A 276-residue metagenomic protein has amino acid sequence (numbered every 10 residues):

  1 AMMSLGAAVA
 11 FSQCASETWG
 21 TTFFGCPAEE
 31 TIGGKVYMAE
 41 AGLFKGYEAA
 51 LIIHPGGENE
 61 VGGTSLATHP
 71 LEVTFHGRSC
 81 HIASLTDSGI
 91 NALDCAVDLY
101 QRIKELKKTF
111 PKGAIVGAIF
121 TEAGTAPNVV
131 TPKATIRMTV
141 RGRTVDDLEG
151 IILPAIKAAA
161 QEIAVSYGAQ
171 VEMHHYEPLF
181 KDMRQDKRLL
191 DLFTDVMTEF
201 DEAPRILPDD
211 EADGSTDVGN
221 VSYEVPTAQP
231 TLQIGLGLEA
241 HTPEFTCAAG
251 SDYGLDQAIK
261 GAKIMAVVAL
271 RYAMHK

Functional and structural regions predicted by a protein language model:
A1-A7, F11-T131, S215-V218, H241: Histidine/acidic-residue-rich, glycine-tolerant segments that coordinate divalent metal ions
L93, V97-K276: Metal-dependent amide/peptide-bond hydrolase catalytic core, centered on the "pita-bread" metallohydrolase fold
